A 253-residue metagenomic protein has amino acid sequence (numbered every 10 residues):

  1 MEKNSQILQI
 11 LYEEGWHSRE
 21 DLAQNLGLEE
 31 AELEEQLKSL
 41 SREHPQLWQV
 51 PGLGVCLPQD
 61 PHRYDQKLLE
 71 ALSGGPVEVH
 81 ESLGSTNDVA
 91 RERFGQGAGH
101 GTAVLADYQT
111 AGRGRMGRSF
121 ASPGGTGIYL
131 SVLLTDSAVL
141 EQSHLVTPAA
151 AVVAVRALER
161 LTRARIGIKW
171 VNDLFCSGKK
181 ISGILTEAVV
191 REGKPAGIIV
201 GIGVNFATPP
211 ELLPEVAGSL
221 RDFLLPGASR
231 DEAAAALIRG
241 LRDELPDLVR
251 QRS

Functional and structural regions predicted by a protein language model:
M1-K38, R42-E43, A138-I166, C176-S253: Long, positively charged amphipathic alpha-helical accessory segments at protein N-termini or as interdomain linkers
E2-E159: N-terminal lobe of the biotin/lipoate ligase/transferase fold
V55-L57, L174-S177: Generic recognition of long tandem-repeat/solenoid scaffolds
L83-D88, L174, P226-S229: A short acidic, often aromatic-flanked loop/helix-cap motif at beta-alpha or helix-coil junctions that lines enzyme
T86, L130, D173, G203 (+1 more regions): Residue-level signal for inorganic ion chemistry
F120-S122, L174, E192: Generic marker of residues within folded, mature protein domains
